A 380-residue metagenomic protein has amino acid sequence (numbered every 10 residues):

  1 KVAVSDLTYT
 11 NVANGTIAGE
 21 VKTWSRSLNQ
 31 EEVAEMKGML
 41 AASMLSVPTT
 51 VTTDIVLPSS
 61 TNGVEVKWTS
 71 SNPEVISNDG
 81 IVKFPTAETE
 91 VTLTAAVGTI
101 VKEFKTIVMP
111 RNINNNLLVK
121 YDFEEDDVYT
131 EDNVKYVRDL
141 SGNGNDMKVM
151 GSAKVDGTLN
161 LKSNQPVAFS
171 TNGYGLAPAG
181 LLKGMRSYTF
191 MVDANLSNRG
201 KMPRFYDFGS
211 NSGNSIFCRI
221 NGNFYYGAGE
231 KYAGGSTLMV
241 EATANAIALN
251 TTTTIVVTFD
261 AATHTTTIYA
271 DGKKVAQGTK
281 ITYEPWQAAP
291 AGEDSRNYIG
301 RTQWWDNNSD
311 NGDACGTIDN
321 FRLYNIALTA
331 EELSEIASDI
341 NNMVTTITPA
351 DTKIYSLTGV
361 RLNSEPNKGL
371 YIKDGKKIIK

Functional and structural regions predicted by a protein language model:
K1, L7, E20-T23, V119-F123 (+5 more regions): Short hydrophobic/aromatic patches on beta-strands that form ligand-binding or substrate-lining surfaces
K1, Y9, S141-T171, L181 (+3 more regions): Extracellular glycan-interaction surfaces
V2-G19, P290-D319, E335, D339-I340: Extracellular glycan-interaction patches encoded by glycine-rich segments
V12-I17, I113-N114, L176-F190, A244-T253 (+2 more regions): Extracellular/lumenal carbohydrate-interaction signature centered on repeated Trp-anchored short motifs
V12-T23, E31-K37, M109-F169, L333-A337: Extracytoplasmic low-complexity segments
N29, T329-T358: Residue-level detector of functionally pivotal "anchor" positions at catalytic/ligand-binding pockets or at interdomain
M36-R111: Beta-rich interaction/scaffold domains
L370-K380: C-terminal tail/sorting-segment detector
